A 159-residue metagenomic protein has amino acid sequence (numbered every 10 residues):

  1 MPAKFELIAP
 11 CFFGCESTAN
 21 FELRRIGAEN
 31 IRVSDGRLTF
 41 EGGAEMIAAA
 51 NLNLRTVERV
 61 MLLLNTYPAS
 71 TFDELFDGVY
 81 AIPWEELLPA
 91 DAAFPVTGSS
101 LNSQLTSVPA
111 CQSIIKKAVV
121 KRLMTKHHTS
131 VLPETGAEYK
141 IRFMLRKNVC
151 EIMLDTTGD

Functional and structural regions predicted by a protein language model:
P2-Y139: Non-catalytic nucleic-acid substrate-recognition regions in nucleic-acid-modifying enzymes
R146-D159: Class I S-adenosyl-L-methionine
